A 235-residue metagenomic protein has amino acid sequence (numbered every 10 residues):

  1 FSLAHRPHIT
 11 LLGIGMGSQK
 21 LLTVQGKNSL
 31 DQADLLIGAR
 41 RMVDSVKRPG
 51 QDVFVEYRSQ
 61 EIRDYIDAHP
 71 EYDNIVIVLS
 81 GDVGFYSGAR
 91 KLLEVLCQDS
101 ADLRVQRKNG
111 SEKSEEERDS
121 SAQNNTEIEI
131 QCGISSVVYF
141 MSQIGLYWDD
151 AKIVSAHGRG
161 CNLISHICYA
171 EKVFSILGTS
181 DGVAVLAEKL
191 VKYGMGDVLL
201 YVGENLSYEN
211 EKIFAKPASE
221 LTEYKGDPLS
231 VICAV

Functional and structural regions predicted by a protein language model:
F1-H5, I9-L11, I75, Y169-V235: A contiguous loop/helix-start segment that scaffolds small-molecule binding in enzyme catalytic cores
F1-R107, E112, E116, A122-I128 (+2 more regions): Class I S-adenosyl-L-methionine
S18, S87-D99, N124-E171, E223: Class I SAM-dependent methyltransferase SAM-binding "motif I" and its flanking Rossmann-like core
Q19, Y57-Y65, I153-L163, K212-E220: A short, well-structured beta->alpha microelement
Q25-G26, K91, L163-H166, L186-K189: A short acidic, amphipathic alpha-helical/loop segment
L35-G38, E71, L146-D149, V191-G196: Generic secondary-structure signature for well-ordered alpha-helical cores
I37-A39, I77-L79, I128-G133, I153-S155 (+2 more regions): General beta-strand structural signal in soluble alpha/beta enzymes
V43-S45, S135-V138, G160-C161, S207-N210: Short gly/pro/ser/thr-enriched loop/turn and capping motifs at secondary-structure boundaries
